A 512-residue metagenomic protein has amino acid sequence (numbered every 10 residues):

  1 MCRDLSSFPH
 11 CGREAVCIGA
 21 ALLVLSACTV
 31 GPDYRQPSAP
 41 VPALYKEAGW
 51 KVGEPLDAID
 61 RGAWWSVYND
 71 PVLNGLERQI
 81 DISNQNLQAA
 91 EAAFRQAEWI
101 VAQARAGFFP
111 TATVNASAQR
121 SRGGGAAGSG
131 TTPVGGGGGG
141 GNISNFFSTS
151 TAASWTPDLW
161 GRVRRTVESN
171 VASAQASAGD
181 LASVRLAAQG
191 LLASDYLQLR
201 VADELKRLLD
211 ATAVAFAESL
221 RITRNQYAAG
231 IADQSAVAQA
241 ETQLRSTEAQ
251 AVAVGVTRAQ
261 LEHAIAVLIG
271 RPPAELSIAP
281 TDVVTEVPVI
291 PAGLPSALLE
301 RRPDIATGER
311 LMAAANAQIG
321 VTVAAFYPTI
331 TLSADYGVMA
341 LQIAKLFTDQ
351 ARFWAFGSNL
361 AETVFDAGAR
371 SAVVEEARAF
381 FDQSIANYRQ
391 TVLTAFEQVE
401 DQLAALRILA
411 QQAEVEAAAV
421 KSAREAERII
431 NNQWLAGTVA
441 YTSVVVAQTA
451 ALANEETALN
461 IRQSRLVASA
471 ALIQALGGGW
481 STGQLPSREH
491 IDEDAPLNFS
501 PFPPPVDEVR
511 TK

Functional and structural regions predicted by a protein language model:
C2-D4, A15-A20, V24-I82, G130-T132 (+6 more regions): Terminal intrinsically disordered/low-complexity segments used for targeting and assembly
T29-A193, I330-A334, A355-G357, V364-V374 (+1 more regions): Short flexible linkers and secondary-structure junctions
D70, S83-N86, T156, G190-L191 (+5 more regions): Short loop-to-helix capping motifs
Q88-A89, R105-A106, P157-R185, S235-Q239 (+6 more regions): Sec/SRP-type N-terminal targeting helices
G123-A127, Q234, L341-K345: Outer-membrane beta-barrel proteins
V163, G179-L294, A405, L409-Q412 (+5 more regions): Periplasmic alpha-helical coiled-coil/stalk elements that build and connect Gram-negative outer-membrane
